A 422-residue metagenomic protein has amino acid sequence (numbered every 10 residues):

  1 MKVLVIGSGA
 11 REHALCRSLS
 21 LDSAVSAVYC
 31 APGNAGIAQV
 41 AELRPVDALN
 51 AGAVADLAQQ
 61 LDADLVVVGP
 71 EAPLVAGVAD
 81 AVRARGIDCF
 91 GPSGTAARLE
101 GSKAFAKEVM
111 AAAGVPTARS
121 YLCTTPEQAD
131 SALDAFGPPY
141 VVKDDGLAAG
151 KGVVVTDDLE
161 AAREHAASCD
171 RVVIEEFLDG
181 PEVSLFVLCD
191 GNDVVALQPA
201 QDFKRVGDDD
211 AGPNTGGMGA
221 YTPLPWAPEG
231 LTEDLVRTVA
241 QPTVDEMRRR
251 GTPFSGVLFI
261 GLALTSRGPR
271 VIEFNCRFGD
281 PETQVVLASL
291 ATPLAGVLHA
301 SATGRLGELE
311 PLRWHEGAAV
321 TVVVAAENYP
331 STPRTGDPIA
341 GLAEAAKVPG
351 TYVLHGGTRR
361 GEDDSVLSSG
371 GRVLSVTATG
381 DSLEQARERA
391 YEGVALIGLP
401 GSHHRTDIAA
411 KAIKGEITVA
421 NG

Functional and structural regions predicted by a protein language model:
M1-G94: ATP-binding N-terminal substructure of ATP-dependent carboxylate-amine bond-forming enzymes
L43-L49, Y121-T125, V154-T156: Short acidic-hydrophobic, aromatic-tinged amphipathic segments that line or gate anion-handling sites
P92-G152: A conserved helix-loop-beta module that forms one wall/lid of the active-site cleft in ATP-utilizing catalytic domains
G152-T283: Internal nucleotide-binding/catalytic subdomain
V236-L258, N275-V348, G361: Active-site "cap" helix and flanking loop/linker of ATP-utilizing ligase/carboxylase catalytic domains
T358-D363, L367-G422: Generic C-terminus detector
